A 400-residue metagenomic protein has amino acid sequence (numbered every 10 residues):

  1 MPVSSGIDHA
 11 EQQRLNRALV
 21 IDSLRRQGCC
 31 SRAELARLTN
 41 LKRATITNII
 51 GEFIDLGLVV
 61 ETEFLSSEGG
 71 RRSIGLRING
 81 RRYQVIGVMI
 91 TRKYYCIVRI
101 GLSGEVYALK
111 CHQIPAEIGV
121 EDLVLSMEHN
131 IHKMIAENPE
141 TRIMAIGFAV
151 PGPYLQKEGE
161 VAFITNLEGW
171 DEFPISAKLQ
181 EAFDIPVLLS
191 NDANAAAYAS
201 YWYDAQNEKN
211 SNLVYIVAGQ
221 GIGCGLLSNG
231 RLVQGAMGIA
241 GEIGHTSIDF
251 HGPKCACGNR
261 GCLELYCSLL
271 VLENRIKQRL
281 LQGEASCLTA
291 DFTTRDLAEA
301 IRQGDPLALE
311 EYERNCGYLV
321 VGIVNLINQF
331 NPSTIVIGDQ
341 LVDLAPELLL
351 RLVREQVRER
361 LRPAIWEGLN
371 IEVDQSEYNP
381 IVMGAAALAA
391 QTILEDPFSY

Functional and structural regions predicted by a protein language model:
M1-F64, E68-R142, N259, L263-Y400: ATP-binding/phosphotransfer module of carbohydrate and carboxylate kinases, centering on a glycine-rich
R26-Q27, S103, L167, Y203 (+1 more regions): Short helix-capping/turn signature of helix-turn-helix
R77, V85-M89, I143-G147, L213-V217 (+1 more regions): Short glycine-aspartate micro-motif
G101, Q156, L227: Short, acidic, Ser/Thr-enriched surface-loop or helix-capping motifs
V106-N212, L348-E359: Glycine-rich phosphate-binding loop and adjoining helix at the ATP-binding site of ATP-dependent phosphoryl-transfer
L109-C111, G119-L123, D171, Q180-R302: Glycine/GP-enriched mid-protein hinge/lid loop-to-helix segment characteristic of carbohydrate kinases
P153-Q156, N194-A197, G223-C224, V233 (+2 more regions): Short, active-site-adjacent cap segments at secondary-structure transitions
